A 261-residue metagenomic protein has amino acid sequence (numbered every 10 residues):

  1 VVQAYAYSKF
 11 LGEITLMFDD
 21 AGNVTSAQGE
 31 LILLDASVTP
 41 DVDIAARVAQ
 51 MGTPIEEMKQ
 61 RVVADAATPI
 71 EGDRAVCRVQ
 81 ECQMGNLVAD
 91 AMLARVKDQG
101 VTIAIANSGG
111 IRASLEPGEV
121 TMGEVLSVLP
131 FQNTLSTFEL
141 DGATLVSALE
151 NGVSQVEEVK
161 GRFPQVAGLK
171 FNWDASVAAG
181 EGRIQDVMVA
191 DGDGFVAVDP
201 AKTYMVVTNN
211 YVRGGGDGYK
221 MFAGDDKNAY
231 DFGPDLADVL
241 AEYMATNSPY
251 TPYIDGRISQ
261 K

Functional and structural regions predicted by a protein language model:
A4-K261: Catalytic centers of hydrolytic enzymes
